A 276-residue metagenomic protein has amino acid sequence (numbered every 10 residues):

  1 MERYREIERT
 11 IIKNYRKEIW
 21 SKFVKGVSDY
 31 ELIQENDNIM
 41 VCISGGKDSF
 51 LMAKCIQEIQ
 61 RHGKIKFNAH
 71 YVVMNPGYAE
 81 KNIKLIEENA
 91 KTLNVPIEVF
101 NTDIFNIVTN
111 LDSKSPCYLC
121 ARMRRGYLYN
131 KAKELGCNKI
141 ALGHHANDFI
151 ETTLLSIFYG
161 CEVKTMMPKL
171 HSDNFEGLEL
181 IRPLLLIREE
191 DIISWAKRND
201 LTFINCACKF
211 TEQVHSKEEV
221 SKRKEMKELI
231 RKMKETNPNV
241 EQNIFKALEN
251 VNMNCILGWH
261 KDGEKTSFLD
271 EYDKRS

Functional and structural regions predicted by a protein language model:
E2-L155, Y159-V163, M167, E190-R198 (+1 more regions): ATP-dependent adenylation/nucleotidyltransferase module used to activate substrates
I11, Y15, C120, L184 (+2 more regions): Catalytic cores of large soluble enzymes that bind and process phosphate-bearing ligands
F23, V27, L184, M226 (+1 more regions): Long, contiguous hydrophobic alpha-helical segments, chiefly transmembrane helices and signal peptides
N68, D148-L229: Catalytic subdomain that performs nucleotidyl-dependent activation
N75-G77, D103-F105, S172, L186 (+2 more regions): Short, solvent-exposed coil/turn elements at secondary-structure transition points
V95-K114, N174, L178, N254-D270: Mobile, glycine- and charge-enriched loop segments and immediately flanking short secondary-structure elements within
A121-L135, K169-F175, E228-A247: Short, basic, helix/turn surface patches
L201-S276: The feature marks non-catalytic terminal segments
